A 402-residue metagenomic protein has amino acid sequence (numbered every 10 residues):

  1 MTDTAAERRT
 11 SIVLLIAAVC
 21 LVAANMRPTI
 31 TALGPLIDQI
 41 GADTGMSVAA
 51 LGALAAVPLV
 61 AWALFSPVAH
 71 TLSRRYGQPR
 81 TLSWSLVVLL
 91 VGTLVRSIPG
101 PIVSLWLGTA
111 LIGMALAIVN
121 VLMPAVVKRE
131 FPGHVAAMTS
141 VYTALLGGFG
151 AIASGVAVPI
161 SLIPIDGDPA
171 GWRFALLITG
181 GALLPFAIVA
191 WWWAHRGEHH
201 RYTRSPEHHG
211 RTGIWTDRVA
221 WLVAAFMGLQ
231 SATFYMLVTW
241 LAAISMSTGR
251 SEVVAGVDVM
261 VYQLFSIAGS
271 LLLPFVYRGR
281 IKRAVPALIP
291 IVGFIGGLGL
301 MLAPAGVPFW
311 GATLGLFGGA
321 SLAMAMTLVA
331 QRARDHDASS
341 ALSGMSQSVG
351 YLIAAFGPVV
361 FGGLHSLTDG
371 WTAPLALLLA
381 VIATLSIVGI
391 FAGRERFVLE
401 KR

Functional and structural regions predicted by a protein language model:
G34, R218-S270: Extracytoplasmic gate region of multi-pass secondary transporters
D43-G45, G77, I98-V103, P132 (+1 more regions): Helix-breaking motifs and short loop linkers at transmembrane-helix boundaries and internal kinks in secondary membrane
L64-V103: Conserved MFS/SLC helix-loop-helix module at the cytosolic interface between two early adjacent transmembrane helices
P79-L82, R283-A287: Primarily marks hydrophobic transmembrane alpha-helices of the MFS/SLC 12-helix fold
G92, V103-L111, G306-L314: Paired small-residue
P101-I102, G133-H195: Helix-loop-helix hairpin linking two adjacent transmembrane segments in secondary transporters
G108-A144: Cytoplasmic helix-loop-helix junction between adjacent transmembrane helices in 12-TM secondary transporters
A333-W371, L378: A late C-terminal transmembrane helix in Major Facilitator Superfamily
